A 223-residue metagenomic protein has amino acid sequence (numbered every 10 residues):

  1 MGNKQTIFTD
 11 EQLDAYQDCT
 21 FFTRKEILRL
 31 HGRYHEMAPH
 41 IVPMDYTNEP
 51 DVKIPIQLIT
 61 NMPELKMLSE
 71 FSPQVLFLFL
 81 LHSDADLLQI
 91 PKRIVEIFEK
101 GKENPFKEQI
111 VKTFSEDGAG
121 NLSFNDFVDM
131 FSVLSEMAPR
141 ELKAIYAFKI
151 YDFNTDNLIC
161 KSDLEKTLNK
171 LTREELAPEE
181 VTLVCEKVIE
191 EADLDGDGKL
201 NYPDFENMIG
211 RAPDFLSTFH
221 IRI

Functional and structural regions predicted by a protein language model:
M1-S72, L80-D117: Eukaryote-specific detector of the first structured module of a protein
M37, T113-F114, K149-F153, E190-A192: Calcium-binding motifs, dominated by EF-hand helix-loop-helix domains
Y46-L68, D86-K102, S123-S135, I150 (+2 more regions): Amphipathic regulatory helices of Ca2+-sensor modules
P139-E141, F153, N157: Mid-length scaffold segments of soluble, non-membrane domains
E141-A147: Alpha-helical bundle protein-protein interaction modules that mediate dimerization/oligomerization and scaffolding
D156, D195-D197: Acidic carboxylate motifs that coordinate Ca2+ or other divalent cations, activating on Asp/Glu
L176-E180, L216-R222: Flexible, disordered linker segments and immediate boundary regions flanking tandem C2H2 zinc-finger modules
